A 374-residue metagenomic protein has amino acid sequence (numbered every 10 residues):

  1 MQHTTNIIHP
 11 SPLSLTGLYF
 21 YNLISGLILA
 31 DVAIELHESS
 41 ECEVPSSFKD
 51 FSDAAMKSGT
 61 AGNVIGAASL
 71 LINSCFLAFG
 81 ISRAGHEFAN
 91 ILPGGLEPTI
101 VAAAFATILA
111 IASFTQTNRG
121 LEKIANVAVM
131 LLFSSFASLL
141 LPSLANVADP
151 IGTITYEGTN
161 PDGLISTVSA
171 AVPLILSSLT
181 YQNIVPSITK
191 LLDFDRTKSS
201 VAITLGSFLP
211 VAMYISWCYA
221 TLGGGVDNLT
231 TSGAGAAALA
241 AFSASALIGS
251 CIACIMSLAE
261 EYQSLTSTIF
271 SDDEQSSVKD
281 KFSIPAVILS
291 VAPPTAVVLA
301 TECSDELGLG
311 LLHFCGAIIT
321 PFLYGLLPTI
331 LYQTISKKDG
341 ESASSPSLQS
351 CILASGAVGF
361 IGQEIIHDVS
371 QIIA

Functional and structural regions predicted by a protein language model:
H3-S39: Extracellular loop-to-transmembrane helix junctions
T4-I7, K57, H86-L96, R119-A128 (+4 more regions): Transmembrane helix-loop boundary segments of multi-pass membrane transporters
I24-G94, A240-T268, G325: Hydrophobic transmembrane alpha-helices that form the core helical bundles of multi-pass secondary transporters
C42-G59, L205-S250, H313, A317: TM-loop-TM module centered on a large, flexible mid-protein loop between adjacent transmembrane helices in multi-pass
I65-L70, N90-T117, M130, S178 (+2 more regions): Transmembrane alpha-helical segments of multi-pass small-molecule transport proteins
L92-S232: Helix-loop-helix junctions that connect adjacent transmembrane segments in multi-pass membrane transporters
L132-P142, L247-L258, A286-V297, T301 (+1 more regions): Hydrophobic alpha-helical segments of multi-pass membrane transport proteins
S304-A374: A generic transmembrane alpha-helix motif of multi-pass inner-membrane proteins
